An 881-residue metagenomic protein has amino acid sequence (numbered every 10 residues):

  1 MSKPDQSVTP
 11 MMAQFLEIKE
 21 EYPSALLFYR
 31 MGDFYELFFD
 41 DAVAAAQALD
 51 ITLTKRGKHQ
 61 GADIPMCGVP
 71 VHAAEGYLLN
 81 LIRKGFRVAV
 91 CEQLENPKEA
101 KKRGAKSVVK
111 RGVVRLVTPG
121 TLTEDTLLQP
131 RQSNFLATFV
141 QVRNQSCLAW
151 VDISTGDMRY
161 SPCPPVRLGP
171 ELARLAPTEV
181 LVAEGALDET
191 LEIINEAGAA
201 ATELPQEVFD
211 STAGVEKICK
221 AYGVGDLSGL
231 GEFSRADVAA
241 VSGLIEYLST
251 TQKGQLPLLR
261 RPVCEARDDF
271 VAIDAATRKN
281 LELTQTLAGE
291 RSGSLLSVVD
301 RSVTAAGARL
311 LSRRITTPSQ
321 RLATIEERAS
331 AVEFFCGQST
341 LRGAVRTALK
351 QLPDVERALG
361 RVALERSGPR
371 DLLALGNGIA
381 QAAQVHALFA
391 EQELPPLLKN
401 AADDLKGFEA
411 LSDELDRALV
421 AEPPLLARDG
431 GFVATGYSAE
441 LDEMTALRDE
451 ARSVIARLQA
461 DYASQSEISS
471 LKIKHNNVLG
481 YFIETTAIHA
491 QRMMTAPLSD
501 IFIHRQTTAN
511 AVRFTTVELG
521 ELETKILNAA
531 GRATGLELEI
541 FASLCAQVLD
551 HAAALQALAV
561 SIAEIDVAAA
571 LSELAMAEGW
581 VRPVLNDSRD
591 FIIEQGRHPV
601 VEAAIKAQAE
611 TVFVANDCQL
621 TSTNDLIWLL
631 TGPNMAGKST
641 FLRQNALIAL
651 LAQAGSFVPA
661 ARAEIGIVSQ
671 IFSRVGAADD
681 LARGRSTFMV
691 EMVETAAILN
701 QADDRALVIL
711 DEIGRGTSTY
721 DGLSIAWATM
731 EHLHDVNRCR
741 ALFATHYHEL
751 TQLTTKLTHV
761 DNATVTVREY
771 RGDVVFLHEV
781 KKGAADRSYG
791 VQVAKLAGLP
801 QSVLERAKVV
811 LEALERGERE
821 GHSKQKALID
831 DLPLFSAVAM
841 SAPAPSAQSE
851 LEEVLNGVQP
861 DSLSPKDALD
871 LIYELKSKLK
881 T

Functional and structural regions predicted by a protein language model:
M1-G337, R357-G360, L364, D429 (+1 more regions): Basic, polar low-complexity surface loops/patches
V8-M12, F28, F39, G68-L78 (+33 more regions): Amphipathic alpha-helical transducer elements in NTP-driven molecular machines
S24, D50-I51, R83-R87, Q93 (+32 more regions): Non-catalytic alpha-helical coupling and interface elements of nucleotide-dependent molecular machines and regulators
F34-K55, C147-A149, D157-R159, P170-E171 (+8 more regions): A conserved P-loop NTPase coupling/switch region
F39-D40, S234, V303, A308 (+6 more regions): ATPase nucleotide-binding head domains, primarily ABC-like/P-loop NTPase cores
K55-C67, Y222-F233, E282-T284, L295-V299 (+9 more regions): Short hinge/gating elements
F209-K217, V271-T277, L283-A288, G293 (+6 more regions): Amphipathic heptad-repeat alpha-helical coiled-coil/stalk segments that mediate oligomerization, filament/stalk
Q848-T881: C-terminal tails and terminal domains of large nucleic-acid-associated and other macromolecular-machine proteins
